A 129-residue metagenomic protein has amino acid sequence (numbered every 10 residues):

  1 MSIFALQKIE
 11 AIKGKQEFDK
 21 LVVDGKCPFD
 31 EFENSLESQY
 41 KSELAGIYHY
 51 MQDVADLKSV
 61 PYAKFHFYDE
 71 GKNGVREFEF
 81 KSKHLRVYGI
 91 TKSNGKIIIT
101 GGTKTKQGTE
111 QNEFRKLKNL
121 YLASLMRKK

Functional and structural regions predicted by a protein language model:
M1-G46, K129: Arg/Lys-rich, positively charged N-terminal/basic patches that mediate binding to nucleic acids
M1-I12, F78-R86, I90-K129: Enriched for short, Lys/Arg-rich terminal
E17, P28, G74, K104-T105: Polar low-complexity intrinsically disordered regions enriched in Ser/Thr and small residues
F18-L21, R76-F80: Generic recognition of long tandem-repeat/solenoid scaffolds
S38, D53-L57, A123, R127: A structural signal for alpha-helix termini and helix-coil/disorder junctions
Q52-E79: A short, surface-exposed loop/turn module that caps and links secondary-structure elements
